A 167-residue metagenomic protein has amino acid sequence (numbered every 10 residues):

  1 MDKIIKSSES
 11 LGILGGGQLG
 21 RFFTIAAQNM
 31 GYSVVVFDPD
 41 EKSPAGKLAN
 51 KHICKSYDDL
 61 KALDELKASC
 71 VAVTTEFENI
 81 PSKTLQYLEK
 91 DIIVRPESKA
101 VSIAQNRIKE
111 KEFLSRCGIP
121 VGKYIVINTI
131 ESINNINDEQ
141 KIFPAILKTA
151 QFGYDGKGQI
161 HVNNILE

Functional and structural regions predicted by a protein language model:
M1-Q105, K109: ATP-binding N-terminal substructure of ATP-dependent carboxylate-amine bond-forming enzymes
I103-E167: Active-site nucleotide/adenylate-binding loops and adjacent lid/helix of ATP-dependent enzymes
